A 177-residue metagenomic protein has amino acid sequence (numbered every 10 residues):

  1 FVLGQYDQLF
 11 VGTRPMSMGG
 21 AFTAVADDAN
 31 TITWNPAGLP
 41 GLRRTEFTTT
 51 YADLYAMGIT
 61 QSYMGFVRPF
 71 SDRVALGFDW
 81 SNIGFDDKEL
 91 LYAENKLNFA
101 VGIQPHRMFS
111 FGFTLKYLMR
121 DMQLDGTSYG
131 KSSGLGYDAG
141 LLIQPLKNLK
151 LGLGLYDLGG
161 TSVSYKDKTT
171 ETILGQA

Functional and structural regions predicted by a protein language model:
V2-A177: Subset of outer-membrane beta-barrel
